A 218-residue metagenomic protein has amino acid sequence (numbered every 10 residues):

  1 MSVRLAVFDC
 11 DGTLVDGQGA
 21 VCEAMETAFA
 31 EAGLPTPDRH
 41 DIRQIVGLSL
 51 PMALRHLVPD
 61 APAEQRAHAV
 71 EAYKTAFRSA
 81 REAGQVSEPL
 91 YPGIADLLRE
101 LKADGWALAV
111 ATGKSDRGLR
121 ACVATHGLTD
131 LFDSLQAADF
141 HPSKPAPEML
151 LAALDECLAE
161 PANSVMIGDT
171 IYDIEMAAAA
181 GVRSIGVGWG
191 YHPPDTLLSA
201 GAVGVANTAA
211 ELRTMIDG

Functional and structural regions predicted by a protein language model:
S2, A24, D38-D41, A53 (+6 more regions): Hydrophobic alpha-helical segments typical of transmembrane helices and their membrane-interface/capping positions
S2-C10, L14-D96, D104: N-terminal helical cap/lid subdomain that shapes the substrate entry/recognition surface in HAD-like hydrolases
G19, R183, G190-Y191: Flexible glycine-rich beta->alpha loop in the catalytic core of nucleotide-sugar glycosyltransferases
A24, A95-D96, T170-D173, G188-T196: Short glycine/proline-centered loop/turn elements that form peptide/ligand docking sites
S87-P89, A109, S115-M166, I171-A180 (+1 more regions): Substrate-recognition "cap/lid" segment bordering the active-site pocket of phosphatases
G204-T208: Short acidic-hydrophobic, aromatic-tinged amphipathic segments that line or gate anion-handling sites
